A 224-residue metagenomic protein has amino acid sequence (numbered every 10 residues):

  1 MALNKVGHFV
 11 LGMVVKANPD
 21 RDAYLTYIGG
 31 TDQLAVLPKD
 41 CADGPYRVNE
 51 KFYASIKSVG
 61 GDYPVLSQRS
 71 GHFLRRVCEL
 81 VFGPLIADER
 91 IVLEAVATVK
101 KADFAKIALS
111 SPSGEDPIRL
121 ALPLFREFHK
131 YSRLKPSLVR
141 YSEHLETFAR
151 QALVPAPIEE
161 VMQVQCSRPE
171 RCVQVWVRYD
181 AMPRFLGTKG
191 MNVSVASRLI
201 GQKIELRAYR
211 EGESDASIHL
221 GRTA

Functional and structural regions predicted by a protein language model:
M1-A224: RNA-contacting regions in translation and RNA-metabolism proteins, encompassing KH/S1 modules where present
